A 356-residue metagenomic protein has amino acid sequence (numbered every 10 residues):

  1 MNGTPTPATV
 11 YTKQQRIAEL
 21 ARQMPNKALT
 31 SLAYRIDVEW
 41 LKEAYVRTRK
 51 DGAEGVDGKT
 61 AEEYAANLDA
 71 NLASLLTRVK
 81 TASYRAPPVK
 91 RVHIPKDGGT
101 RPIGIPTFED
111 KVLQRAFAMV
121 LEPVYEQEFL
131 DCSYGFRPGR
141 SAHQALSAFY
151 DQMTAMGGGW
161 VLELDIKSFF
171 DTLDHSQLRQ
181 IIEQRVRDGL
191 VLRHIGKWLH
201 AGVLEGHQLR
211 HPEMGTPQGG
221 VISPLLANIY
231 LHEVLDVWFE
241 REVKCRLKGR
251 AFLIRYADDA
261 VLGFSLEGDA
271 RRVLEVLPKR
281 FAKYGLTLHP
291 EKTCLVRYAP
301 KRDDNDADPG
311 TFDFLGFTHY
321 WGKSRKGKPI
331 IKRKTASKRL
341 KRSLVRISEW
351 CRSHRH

Functional and structural regions predicted by a protein language model:
M1-H356: Non-catalytic terminal/accessory segments
